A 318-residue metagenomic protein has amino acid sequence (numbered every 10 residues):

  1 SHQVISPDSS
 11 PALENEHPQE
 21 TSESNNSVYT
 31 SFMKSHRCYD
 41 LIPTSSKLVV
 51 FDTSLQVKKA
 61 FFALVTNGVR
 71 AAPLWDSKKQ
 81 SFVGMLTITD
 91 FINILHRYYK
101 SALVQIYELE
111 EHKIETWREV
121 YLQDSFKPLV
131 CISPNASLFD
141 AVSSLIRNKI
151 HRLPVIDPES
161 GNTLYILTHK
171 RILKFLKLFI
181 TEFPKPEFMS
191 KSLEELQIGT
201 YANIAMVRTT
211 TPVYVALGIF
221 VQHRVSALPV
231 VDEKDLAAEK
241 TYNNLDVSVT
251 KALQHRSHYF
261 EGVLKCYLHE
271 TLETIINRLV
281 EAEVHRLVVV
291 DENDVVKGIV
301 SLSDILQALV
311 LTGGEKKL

Functional and structural regions predicted by a protein language model:
S1-L318: Tandem CBS (Cystathionine beta-synthase) repeat/Bateman regulatory domains
